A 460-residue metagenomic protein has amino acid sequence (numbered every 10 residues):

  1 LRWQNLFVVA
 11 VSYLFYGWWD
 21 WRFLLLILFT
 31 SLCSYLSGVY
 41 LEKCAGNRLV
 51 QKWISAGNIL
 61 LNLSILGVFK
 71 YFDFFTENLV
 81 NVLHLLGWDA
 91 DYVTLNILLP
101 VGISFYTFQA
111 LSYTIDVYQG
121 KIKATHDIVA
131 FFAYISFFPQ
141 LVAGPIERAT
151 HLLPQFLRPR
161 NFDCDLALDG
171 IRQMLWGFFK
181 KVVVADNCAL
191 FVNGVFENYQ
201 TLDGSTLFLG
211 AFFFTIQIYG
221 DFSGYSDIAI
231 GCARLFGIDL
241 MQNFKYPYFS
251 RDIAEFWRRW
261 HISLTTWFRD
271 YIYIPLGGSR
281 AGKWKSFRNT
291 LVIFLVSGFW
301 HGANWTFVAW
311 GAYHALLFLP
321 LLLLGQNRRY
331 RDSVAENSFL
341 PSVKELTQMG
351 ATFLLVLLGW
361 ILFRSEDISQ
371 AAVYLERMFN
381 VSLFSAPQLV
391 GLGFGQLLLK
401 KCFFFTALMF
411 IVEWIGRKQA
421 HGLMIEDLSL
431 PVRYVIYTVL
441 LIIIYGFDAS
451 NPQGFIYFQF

Functional and structural regions predicted by a protein language model:
L1-Q459: Membrane-embedded transmembrane alpha-helical bundles that form the catalytic cores of multi-pass lipid-modifying
